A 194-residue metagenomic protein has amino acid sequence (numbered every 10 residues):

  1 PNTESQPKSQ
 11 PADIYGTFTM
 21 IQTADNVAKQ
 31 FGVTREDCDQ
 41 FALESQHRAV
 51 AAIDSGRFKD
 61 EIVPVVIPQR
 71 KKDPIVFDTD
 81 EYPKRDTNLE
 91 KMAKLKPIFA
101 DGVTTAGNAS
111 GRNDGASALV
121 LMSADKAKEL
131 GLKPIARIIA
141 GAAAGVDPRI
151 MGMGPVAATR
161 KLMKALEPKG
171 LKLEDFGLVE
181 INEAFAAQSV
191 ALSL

Functional and structural regions predicted by a protein language model:
P1, D37-E44, I62-I67, L132-A143 (+1 more regions): Beta-strand segments within the central parallel beta-sheet cores of soluble alpha/beta enzyme folds
P1-V27: Flexible glycine-/small-residue-enriched beta->alpha junction loops that bind anionic phosphate/pyrophosphate groups
P7-S9, K29, A100-A106: Flexible glycine/proline-enriched surface loops and loop-helix/loop-strand junctions
F18-A42: Conserved thiamine diphosphate
D37-E129, V190: N-terminal extracellular/periplasmic Venus flytrap/periplasmic-binding protein-like
D73-T79, P148-P155, E183-L194: Short glycine/threonine-rich loop-to-helix capping motif typified by GTGT followed within a few residues by an Asp-Pro
M122-D175: Glycine- and Gly-Pro-enriched alpha-helical subdomains that act as flexible, kink-prone "lid/hinge" or packing modules
